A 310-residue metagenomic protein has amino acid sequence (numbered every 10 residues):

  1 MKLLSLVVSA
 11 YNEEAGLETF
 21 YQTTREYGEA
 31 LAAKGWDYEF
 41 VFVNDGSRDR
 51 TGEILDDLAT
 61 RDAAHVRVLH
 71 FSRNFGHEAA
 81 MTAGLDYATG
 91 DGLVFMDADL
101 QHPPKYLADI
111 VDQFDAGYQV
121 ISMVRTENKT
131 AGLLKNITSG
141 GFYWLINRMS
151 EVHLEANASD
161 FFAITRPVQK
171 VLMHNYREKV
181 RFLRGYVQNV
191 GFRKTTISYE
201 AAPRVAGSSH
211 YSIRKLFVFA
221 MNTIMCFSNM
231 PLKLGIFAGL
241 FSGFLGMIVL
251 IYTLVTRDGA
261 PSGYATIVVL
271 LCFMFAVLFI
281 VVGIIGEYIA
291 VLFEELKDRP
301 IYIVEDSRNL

Functional and structural regions predicted by a protein language model:
M1-A30, G35-W36: N-proximal low-complexity "stem/linker" segments adjacent to membrane-targeting elements
L3, R184-L310: Hydrophobic helical membrane-anchoring modules
A15-T19, D49-L58: Acidic helix N-cap motif at the loop->helix transition within catalytic regions of sugar-transfer enzymes
Y38-V41, G52-Y87: Conserved donor nucleotide-binding strand/loop of the catalytic core
V41-E53, L100-Q101: A conserved acidic beta->alpha catalytic loop
F71, M96-A98: Catalytic metal- and UDP-sugar-binding loop of GT-A-like glycosyltransferases, i.e., residues flanking the conserved
F71-R73, H77-Y87, P104-R181, A202-F217 (+1 more regions): Acceptor/aglycone-binding surface of glycosyltransferases and processive sugar-polymer synthases
L93: Short aromatic/hydrophobic "clamp" motif used to bind/position activated sugar donors
